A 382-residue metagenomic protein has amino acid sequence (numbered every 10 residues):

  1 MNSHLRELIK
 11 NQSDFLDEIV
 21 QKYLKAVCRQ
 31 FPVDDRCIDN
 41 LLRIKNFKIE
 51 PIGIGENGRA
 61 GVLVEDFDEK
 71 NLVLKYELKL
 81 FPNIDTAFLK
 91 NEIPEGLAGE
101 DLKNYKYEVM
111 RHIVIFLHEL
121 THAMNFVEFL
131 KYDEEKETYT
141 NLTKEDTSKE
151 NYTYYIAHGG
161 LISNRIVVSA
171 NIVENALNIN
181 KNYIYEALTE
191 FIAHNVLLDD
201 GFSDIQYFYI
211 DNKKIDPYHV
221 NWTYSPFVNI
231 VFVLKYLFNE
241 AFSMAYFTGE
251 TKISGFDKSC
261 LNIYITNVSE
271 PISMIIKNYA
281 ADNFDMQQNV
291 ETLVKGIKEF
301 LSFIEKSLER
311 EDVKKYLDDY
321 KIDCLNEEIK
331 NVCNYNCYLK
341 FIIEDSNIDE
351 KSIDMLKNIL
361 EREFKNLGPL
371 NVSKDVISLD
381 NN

Functional and structural regions predicted by a protein language model:
M1-S3, T189, V372, V376-N382: Non-Sec secretion/translocation targeting segments of pathogen effectors
R6-L97, Y105-M110, V127-T147: Auxiliary, metal-adjacent structural segments of Zn-dependent hydrolase domains
Q12, L16, I113, K181 (+1 more regions): Hydrophobic (often cysteine-bearing) scaffold residues that line and stabilize catalytic clefts of nucleotide/cofactor
N104-Y105, V109, I113, K181 (+1 more regions): Residue-level marker of regulatory loop/turn positions in helix-turn-helix DNA-binding domains and in histidine
M110-E134, E186, E190, H194: Active-site recognition of the HExxH zinc-binding catalytic motif
L120, M124, I192-D200, L234-F238 (+1 more regions): Generic structural signal for hydrophobic core residues of well-folded globular domains
K136-I215, T223: Post-HExxH zinc-binding segment in Zn-dependent metallohydrolases
I205-D380: Pan-zinc metallopeptidase signature
